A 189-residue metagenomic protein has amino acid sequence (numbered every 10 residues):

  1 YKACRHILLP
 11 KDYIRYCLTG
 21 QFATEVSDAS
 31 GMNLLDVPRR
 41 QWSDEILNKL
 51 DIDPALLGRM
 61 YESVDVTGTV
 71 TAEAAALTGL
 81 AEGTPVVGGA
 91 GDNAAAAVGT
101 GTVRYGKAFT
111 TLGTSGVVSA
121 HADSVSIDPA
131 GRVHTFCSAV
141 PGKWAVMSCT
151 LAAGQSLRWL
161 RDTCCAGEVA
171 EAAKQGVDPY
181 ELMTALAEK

Functional and structural regions predicted by a protein language model:
Y1-T24, N33-D44, N48-D51, G68 (+1 more regions): Active-site core segments that coordinate phosphate-bearing ligands/cofactors across diverse enzyme families
S30-L34, A55-D65, V146: A glycine-/small-polar-enriched, mobile loop at the entrance of the PLP active site in fold-type I
